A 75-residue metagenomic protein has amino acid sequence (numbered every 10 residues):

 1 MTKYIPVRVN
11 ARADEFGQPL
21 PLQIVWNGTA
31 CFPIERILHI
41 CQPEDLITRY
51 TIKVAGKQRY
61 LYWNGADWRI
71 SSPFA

Functional and structural regions predicted by a protein language model:
M1-A75: Cysteine-centric segments in proteins
